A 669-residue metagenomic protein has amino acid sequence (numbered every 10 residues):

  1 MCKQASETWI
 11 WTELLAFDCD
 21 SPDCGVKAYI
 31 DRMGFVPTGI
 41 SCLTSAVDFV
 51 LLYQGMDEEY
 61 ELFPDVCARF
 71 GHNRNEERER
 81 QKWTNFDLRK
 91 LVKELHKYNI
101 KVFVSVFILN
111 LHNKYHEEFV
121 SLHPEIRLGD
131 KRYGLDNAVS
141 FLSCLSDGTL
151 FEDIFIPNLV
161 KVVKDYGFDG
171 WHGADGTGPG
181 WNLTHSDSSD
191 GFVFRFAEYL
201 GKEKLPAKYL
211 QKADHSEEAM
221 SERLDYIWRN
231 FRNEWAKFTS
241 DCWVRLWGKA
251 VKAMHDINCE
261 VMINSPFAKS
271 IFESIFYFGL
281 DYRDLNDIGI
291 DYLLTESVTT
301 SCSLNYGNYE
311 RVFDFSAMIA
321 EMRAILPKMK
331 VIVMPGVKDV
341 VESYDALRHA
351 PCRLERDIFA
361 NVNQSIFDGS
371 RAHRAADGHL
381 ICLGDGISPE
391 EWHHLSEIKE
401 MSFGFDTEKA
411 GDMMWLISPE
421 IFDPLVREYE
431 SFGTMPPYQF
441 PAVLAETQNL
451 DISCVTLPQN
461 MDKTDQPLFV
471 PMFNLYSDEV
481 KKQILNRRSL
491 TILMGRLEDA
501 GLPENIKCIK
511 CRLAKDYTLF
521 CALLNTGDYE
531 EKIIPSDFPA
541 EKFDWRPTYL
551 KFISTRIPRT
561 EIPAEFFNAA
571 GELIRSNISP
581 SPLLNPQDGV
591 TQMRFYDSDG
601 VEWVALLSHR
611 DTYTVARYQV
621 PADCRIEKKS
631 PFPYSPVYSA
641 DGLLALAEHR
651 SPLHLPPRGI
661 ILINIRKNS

Functional and structural regions predicted by a protein language model:
Q4-L15, K101-L111, H172-G176, N233-F276 (+1 more regions): Aromatic-lined carbohydrate-recognition surfaces of secreted/lumenal glycan-active proteins
T8-S21, D65-N85, D136-D153, I227-V244 (+6 more regions): The substrate-binding groove and active-site-proximal loops of carbohydrate-active enzymes, especially glycoside
I10, L15-F17, Q81-F86, K90 (+4 more regions): Active-site-adjacent "subsite" loops/lids of carbohydrate-active enzymes
C24-D65, K161-G170, I288-L293, V362-A372 (+1 more regions): Catalytic domains of carbohydrate-active enzymes, especially glycoside hydrolases
G34-W83, N110-V120, G180-D190, F194-N233 (+2 more regions): Aromatic-lined carbohydrate-binding/catalytic grooves of carbohydrate-active enzymes
A46, G55, G180-L183, M262-G433 (+1 more regions): Hydrophobic targeting/anchoring helices
G411-D412, I417-P436, M472-D478, K482 (+3 more regions): Carbohydrate-binding surface patches
S431-D516, F520, A647-P656, N668: Helical hinge/lid and interdomain linker segments adjacent to catalytic or ligand-binding clefts that mediate domain
